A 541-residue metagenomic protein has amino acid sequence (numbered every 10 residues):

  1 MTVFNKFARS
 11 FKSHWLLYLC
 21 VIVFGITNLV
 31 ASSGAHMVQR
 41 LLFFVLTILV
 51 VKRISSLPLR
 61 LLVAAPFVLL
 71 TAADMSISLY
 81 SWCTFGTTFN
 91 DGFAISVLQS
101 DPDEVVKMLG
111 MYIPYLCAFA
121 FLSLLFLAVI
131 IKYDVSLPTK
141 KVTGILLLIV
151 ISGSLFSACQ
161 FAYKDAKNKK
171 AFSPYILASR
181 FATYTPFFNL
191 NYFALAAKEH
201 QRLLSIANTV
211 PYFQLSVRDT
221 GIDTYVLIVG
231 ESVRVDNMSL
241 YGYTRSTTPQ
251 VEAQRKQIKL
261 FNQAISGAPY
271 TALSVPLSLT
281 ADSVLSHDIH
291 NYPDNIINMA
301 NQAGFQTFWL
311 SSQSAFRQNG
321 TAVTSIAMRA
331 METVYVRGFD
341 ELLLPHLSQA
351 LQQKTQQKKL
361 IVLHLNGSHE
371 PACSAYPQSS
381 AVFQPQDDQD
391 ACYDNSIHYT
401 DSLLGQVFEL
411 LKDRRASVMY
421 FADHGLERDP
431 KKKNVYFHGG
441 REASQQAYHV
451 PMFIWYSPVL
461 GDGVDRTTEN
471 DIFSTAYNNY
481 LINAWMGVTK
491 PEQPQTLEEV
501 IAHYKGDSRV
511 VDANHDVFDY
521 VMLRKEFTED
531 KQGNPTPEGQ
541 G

Functional and structural regions predicted by a protein language model:
M1-S179: Transmembrane and membrane-interface helices of multi-pass, inner-membrane envelope-modifying transferases
A8-Y18, I54-S56, L127, I131-D134 (+5 more regions): Membrane-interface soluble catalytic domains
V30-G34, V284-S286, D388-I397, G405-F408 (+3 more regions): Active-site rim elements
C159-A381, H449, T475, N479-S508 (+1 more regions): Active-site-proximal alpha/beta segments of enzymes that process anionic O-linked groups
V226, Y399-F437, N479-N483: Metal-dependent active-site segment of extracytoplasmic phospho-/sulfohydrolases and closely related
G242-S246, F421-P458: Histidine-centered active-site microenvironments of extracellular/periplasmic hydrolases and transferases
W309-S311, L360-G367, D394, S417-A422 (+1 more regions): Short beta-strand segments
A315-N319, N366-R415, K432, G440-H449: Active-site-proximal cap/lid insertion segments
